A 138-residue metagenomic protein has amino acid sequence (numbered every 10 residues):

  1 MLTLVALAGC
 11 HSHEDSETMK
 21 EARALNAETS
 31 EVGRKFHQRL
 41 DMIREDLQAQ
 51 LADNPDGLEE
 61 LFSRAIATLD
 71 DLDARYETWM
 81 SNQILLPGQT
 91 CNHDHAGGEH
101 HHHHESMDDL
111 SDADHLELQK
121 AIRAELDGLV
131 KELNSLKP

Functional and structural regions predicted by a protein language model:
L4, S63, V130-L133: Intrinsically disordered, low-complexity regions
V5-G9: C-terminal motif of bacterial Sec signal peptides marking the signal peptidase cleavage site
C10-G57: Immediate post-signal-peptide N-terminus of mature secreted/exported proteins
M19-A22, N26-G33, F62, I66-L69 (+3 more regions): Amphipathic, non-membrane alpha-helical segments in soluble helical-bundle scaffolds
T29-F36, A96-P138: C-terminal amphipathic alpha-helix
R34, Q38-D41, E45-Q48, A52 (+3 more regions): Sec-exported extracytoplasmic/periplasmic mature domains
L58-L116: Long, amphipathic, charge-rich alpha-helical segments that form helical bundles/coiled-coils
